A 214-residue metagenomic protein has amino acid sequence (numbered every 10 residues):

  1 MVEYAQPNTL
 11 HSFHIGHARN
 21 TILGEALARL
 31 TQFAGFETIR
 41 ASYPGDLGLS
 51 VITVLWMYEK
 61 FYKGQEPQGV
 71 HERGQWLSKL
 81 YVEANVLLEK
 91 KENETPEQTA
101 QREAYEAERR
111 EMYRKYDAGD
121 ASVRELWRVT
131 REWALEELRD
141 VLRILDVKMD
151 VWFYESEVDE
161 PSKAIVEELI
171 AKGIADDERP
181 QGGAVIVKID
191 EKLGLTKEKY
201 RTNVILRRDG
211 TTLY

Functional and structural regions predicted by a protein language model:
M1-Y214: NTP-dependent nucleotidyl-transfer catalytic core
